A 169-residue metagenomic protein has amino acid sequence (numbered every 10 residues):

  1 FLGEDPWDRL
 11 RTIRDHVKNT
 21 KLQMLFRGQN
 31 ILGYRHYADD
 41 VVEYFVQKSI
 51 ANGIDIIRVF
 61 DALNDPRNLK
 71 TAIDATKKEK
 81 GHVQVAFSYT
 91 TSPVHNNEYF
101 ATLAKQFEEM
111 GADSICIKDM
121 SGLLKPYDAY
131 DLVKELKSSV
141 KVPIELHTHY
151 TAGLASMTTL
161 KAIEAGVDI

Functional and structural regions predicted by a protein language model:
L2-K21, I31-L146, A152-G153, M157-I169: Alpha/beta enzyme core
